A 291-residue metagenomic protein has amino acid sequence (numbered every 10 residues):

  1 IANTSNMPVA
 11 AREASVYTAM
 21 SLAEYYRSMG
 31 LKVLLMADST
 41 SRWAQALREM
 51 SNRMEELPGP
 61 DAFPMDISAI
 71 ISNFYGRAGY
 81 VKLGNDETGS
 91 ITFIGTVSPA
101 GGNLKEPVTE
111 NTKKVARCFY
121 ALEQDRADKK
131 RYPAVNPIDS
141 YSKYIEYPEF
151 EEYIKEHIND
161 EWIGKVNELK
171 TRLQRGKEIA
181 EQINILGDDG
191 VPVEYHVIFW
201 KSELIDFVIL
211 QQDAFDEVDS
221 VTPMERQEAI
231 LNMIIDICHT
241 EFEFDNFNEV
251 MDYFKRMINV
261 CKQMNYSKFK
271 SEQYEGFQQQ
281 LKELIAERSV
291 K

Functional and structural regions predicted by a protein language model:
I1-I258, K262, K270: P-loop NTPase catalytic core
D252-K291: Long, highly charged low-complexity segments enriched in Glu/Asp and Lys/Arg with interspersed Ser/Thr
